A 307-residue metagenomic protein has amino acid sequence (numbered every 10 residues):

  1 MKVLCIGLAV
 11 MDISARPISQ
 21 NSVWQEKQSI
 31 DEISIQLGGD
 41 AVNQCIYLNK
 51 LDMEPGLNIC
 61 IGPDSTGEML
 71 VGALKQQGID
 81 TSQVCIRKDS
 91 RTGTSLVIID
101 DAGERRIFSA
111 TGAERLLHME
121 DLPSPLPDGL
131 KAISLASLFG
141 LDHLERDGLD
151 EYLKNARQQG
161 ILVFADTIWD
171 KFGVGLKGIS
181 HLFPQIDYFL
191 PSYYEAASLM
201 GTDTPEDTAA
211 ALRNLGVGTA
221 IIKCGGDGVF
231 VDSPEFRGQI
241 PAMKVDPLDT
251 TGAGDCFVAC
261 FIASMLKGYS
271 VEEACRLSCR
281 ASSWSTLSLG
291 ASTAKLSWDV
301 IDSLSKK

Functional and structural regions predicted by a protein language model:
M1-C60, S65-G72, Q76: Glycine-rich phosphate/adenosyl-contacting loop at the front of the ribokinase-like
M1-V10, G72-I86, D100-Y188, Y193-Q239 (+1 more regions): Ribokinase/PfkB-type carbohydrate-kinase core domain
V3, I13, S29, N155 (+1 more regions): Conserved phosphate-binding/catalytic region of the ribokinase-like
G38-N43, D150, E272, R276: Glycine-rich phosphate-binding loop at the start of an alpha helix
Q44-C45, L70, E151-L153, A281: Aromatic/hydrophobic pocket-lining residues that form π-stacking "cages" and hydrophobic walls in ligand
L48, S192, G254: Short, conserved phosphate/pyrophosphate- and ester-handling motifs at nucleotide-, phospho-/glycolipid
L51, S90-T92, G225: Short, basic and Ser/Thr-rich N-terminal targeting/leader segments
